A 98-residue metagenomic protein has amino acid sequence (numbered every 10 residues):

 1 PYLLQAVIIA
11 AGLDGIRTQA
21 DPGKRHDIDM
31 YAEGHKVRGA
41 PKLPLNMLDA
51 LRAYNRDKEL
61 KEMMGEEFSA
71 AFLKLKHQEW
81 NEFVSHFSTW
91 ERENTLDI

Functional and structural regions predicted by a protein language model:
P1-I98: Catalytic-core signal marking the mid-to-C-terminal active-site face
